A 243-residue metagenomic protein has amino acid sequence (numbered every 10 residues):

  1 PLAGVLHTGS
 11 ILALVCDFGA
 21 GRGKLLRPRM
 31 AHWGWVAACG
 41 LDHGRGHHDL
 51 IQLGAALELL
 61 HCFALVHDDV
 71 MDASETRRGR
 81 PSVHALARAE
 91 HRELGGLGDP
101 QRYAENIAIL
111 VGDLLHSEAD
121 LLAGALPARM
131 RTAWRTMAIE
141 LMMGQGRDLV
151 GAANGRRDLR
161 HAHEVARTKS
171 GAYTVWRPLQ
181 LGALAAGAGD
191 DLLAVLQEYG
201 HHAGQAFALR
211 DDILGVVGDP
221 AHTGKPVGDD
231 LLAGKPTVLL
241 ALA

Functional and structural regions predicted by a protein language model:
P1-A3, R131-G146, G204: An acidic intrinsically disordered interaction segment
P1-C62, V66-H67, M71-G95, D99-Q101 (+2 more regions): Conserved N-terminal diphosphate/IPP-binding helix and adjacent helical/loop segment of trans-prenyltransferase domains
G21-R29, I51-E58, I109-L114, K169-W176 (+2 more regions): Aromatic- and histidine-enriched alpha-helix N-cap/loop-to-helix transition segments that scaffold the rims
M30, A119, G144, L240: Residue-level signal for inorganic ion chemistry
A37-H47, D120-A133, A152-V165, Q180-L196 (+1 more regions): Inter-helical turn/loop segments and adjacent helix faces that build the functional surface of alpha-helical bundle
L50-R78, M137-M142, A172, W176 (+3 more regions): Active-site alpha-helical segments that house and flank conserved acidic catalytic motifs for diphosphate chemistry
R77-G112, G155-A172, A194, E198 (+1 more regions): Divalent-cation-assisted or electrostatically stabilized phosphate/pyrophosphate-binding catalytic cores
E105-L114, E118-A123, A128-L141: Aromatic- and glycine-enriched pocket-lining scaffold segments that form the walls of small-molecule binding clefts
